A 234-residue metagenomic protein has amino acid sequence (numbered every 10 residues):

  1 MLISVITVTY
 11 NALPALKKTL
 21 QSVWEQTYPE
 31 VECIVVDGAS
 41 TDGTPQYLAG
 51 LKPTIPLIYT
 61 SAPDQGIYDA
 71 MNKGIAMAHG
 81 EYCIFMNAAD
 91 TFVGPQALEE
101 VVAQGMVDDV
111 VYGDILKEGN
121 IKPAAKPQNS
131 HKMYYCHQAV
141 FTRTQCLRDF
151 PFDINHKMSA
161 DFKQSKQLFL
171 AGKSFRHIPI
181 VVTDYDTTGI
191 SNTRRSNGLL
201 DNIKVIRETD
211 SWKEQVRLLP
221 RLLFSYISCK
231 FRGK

Functional and structural regions predicted by a protein language model:
M1-S4, E32, K163: Cell-envelope/extracellular polymer assembly enzymes that use nucleotide-activated donors
K17-Q21, P45-A49, N72, G80 (+1 more regions): Short alpha-helix within the catalytic core of nucleotide-sugar-dependent glycosyltransferases
Q21-E30: Short, acidic, metal-binding catalytic loop of nucleotide-sugar glycosyltransferases
P29, D37-Q46, N87, T91: A conserved acidic beta->alpha catalytic loop
T60-A78: Glycine-rich, basic loop-to-helix element that forms the pyrophosphate-binding segment of sugar-nucleotide handling
C83: Short aromatic/hydrophobic "clamp" motif used to bind/position activated sugar donors
T91, P95-A125: Conserved donor NDP-sugar-binding/catalytic core segment of glycosyltransferases
G119-D201, V205: Conserved nucleotide-sugar donor-binding catalytic segment
